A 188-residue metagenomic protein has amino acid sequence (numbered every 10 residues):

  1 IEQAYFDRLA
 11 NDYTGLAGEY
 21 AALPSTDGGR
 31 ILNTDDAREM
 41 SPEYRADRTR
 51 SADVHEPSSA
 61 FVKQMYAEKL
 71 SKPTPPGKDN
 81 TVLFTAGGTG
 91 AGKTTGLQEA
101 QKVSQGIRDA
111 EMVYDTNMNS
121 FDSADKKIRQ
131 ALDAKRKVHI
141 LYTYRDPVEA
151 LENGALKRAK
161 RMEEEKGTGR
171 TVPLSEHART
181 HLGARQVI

Functional and structural regions predicted by a protein language model:
E2, R8, R45, N153-I188: Conserved GTP-binding G-domain of TRAFAC-class P-loop NTPases and closely related GTPase folds
L16-A60: Charged, amphipathic alpha-helical linker segments immediately N-terminal to NTP-binding catalytic cores
S71-N80, G106: Phosphate-binding P-loop
L83-F84: Short hydrophobic/aromatic beta-strand immediately N-terminal to the Walker A/P-loop
T89: The conserved Walker
K93: Conserved lysine of the Walker
G96, A100: Hydrophobic positions on the alpha1 helix immediately C-terminal to the Walker A/P-loop
N119, A134-A155: Conserved phosphate-donor/acceptor-positioning beta-strand/loop module used by diverse small-molecule
